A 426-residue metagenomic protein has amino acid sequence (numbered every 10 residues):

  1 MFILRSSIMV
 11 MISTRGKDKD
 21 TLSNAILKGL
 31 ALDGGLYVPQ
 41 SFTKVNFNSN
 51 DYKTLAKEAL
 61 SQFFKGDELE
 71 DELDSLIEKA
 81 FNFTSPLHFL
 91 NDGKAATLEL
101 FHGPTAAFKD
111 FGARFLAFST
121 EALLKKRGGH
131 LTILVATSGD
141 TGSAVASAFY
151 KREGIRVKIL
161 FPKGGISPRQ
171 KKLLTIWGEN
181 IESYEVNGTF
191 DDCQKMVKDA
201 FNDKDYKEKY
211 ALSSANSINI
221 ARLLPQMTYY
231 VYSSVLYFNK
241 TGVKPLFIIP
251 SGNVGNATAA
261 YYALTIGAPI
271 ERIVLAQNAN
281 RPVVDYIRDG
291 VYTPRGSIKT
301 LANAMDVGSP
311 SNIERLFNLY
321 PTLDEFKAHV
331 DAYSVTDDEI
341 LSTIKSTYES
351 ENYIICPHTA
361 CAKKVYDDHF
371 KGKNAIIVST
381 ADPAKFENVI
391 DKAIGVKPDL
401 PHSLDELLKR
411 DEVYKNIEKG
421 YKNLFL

Functional and structural regions predicted by a protein language model:
F2-L426: PLP-dependent amino-acid enzyme catalytic core
